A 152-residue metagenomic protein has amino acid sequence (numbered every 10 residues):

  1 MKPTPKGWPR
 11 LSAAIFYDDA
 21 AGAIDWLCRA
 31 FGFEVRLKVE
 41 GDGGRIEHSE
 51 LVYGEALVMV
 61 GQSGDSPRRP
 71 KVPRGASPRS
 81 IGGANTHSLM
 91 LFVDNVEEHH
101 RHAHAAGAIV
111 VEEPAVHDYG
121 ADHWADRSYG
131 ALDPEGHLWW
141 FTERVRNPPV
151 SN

Functional and structural regions predicted by a protein language model:
M1-A14, I24-D25, F31-L132, T142-N152: Vicinal oxygen chelate
F16-D19: Short, surface-exposed ligand-recognition loops at beta-strand->loop->(often short) alpha-helix junctions that present
